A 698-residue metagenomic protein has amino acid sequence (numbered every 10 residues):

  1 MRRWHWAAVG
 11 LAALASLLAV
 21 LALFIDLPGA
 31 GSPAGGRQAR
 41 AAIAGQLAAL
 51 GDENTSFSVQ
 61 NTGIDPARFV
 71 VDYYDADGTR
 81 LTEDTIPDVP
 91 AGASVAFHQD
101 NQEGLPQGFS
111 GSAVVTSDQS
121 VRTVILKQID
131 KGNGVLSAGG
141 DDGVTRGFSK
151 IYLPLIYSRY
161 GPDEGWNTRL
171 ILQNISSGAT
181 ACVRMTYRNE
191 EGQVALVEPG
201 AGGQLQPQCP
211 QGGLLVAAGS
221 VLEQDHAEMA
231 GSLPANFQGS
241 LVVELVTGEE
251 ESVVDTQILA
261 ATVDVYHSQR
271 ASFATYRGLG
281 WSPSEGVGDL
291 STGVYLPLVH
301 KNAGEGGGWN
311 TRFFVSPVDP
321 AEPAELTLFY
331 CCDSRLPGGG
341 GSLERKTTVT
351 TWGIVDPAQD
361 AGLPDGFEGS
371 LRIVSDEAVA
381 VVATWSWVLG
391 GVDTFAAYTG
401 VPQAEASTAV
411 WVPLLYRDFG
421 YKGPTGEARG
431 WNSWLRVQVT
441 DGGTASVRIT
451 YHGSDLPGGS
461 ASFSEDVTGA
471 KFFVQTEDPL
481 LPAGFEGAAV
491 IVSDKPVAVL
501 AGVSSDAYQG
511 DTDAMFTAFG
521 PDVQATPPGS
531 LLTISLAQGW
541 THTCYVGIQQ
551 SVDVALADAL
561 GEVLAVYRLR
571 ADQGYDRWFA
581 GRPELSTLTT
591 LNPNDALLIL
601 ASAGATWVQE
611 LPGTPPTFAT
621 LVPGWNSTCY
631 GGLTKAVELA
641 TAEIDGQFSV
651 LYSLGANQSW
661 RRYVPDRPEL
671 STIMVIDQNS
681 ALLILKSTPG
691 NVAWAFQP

Functional and structural regions predicted by a protein language model:
M1-A12: N-terminal Sec-pathway targeting helices
L11-V20: Hydrophobic membrane-insertion alpha-helices, especially the h-region of bacterial N-terminal signal peptides
L21-T634, A640-P698: Gly/Pro-rich, tryptophan- and cysteine-flecked surface segments typical of secreted/extracellular proteins
